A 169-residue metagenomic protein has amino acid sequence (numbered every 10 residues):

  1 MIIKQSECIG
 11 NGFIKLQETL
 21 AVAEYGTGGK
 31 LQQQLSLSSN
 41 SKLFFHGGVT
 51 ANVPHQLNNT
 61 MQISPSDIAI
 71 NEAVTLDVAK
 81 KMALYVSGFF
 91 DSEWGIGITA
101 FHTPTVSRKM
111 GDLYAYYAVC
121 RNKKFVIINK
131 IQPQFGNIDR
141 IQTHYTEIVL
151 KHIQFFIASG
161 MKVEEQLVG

Functional and structural regions predicted by a protein language model:
M1-G169: Short alpha-helical segments enriched in small residues
